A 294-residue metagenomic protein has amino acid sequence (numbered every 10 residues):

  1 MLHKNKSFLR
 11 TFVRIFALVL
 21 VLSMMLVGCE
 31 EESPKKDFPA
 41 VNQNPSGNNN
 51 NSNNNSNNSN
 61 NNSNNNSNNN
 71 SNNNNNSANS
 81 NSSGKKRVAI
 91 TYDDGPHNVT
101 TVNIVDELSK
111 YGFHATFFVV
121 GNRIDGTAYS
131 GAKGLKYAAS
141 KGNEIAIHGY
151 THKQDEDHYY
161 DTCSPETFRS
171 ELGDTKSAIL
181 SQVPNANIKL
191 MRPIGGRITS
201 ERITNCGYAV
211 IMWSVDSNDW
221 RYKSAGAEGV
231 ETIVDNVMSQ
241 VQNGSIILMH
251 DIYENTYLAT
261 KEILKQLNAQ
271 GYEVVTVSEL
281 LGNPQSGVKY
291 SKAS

Functional and structural regions predicted by a protein language model:
M1-R10: N-terminal secretory signal peptides that target proteins for export/translocation
L9-V21: Sec-dependent N-terminal signal peptides
M24-G28: C-terminal motif of bacterial Sec signal peptides marking the signal peptidase cleavage site
E32, N79, D93, D216-K223: N-terminal-biased segments
S33-K85: N-terminal, intrinsically disordered, polar/charged segments of Gram-positive cell-envelope systems that serve as
V41-G47, N74-C163, T167-I188, E262-Q266 (+2 more regions): Active-site beta->alpha N-cap acidic-glycine motif
D125, S130, Y150-E273, E279-G282 (+1 more regions): Catalytic domains of cell-wall/extracellular-matrix polysaccharide-remodeling enzymes, centered on de-N-acetylation
A293-S294: Short, solvent-exposed mixed-charge patches
